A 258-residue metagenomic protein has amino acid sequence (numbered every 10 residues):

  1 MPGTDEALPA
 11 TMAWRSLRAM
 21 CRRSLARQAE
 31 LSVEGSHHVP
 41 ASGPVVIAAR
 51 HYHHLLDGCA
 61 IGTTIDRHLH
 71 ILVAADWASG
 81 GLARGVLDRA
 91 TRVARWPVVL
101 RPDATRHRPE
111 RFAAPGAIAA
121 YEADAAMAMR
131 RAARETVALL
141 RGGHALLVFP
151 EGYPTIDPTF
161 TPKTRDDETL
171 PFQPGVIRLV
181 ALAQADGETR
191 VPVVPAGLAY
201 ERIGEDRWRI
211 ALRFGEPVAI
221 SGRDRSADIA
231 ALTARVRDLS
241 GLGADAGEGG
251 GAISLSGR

Functional and structural regions predicted by a protein language model:
M1-A26, I253-S256: N-terminal membrane-anchoring alpha-helices
A19-R23, A60, A90, E135 (+1 more regions): Amphipathic alpha-helical segments that form well-ordered structural scaffolds and often line/cohere around active
M20-Y52: Helix-to-loop junction immediately C-terminal to a conserved catalytic motif
V33, I47, I71-L72, V193 (+1 more regions): Generic preference for hydrophobic
H37, H51, A75-W77, G197-Y200: Short, flexible loop/turn elements at secondary-structure junctions
G43-Y121: Catalytic core of membrane glycerolipid acyltransferases/transacylases, capturing the structured, soluble-facing
A114-R258: Non-catalytic C-terminal accessory region of glycerolipid acyltransferases and related lyso-lipid remodeling enzymes
